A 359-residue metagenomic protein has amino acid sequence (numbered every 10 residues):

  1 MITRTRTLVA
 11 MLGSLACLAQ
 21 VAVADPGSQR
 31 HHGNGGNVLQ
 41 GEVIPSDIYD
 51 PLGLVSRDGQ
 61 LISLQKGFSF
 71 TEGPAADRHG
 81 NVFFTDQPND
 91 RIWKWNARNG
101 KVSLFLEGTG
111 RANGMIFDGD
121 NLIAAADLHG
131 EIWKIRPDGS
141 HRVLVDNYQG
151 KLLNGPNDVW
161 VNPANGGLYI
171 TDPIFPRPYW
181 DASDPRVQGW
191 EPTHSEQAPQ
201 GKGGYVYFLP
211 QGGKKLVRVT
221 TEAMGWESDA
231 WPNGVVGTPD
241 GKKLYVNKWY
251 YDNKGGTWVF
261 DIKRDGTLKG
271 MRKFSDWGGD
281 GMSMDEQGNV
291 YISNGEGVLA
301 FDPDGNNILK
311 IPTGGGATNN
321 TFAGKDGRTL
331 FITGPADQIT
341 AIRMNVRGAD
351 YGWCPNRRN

Functional and structural regions predicted by a protein language model:
M1-M11: Bacterial N-terminal signal peptides that target proteins for export
T5-T7, V21, H31: Positively charged, low-complexity intrinsically disordered regions
V9-A19: Bacterial N-terminal signal peptides
V23-N359: Sequence-structural signature of mature extracellular/luminal beta-sheet repeat domains, prominently beta-propellers
